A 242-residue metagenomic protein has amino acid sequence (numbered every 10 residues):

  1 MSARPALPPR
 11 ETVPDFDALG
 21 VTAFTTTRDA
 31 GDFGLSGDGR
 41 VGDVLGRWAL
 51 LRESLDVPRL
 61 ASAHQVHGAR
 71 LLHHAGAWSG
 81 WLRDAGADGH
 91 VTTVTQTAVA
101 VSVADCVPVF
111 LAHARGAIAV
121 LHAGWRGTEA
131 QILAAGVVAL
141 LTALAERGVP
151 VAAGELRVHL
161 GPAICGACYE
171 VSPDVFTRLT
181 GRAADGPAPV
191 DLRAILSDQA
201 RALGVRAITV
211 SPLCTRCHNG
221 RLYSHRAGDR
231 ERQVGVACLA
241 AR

Functional and structural regions predicted by a protein language model:
M1-R242: Active-site microenvironment for binding and transforming phosphate-containing groups
